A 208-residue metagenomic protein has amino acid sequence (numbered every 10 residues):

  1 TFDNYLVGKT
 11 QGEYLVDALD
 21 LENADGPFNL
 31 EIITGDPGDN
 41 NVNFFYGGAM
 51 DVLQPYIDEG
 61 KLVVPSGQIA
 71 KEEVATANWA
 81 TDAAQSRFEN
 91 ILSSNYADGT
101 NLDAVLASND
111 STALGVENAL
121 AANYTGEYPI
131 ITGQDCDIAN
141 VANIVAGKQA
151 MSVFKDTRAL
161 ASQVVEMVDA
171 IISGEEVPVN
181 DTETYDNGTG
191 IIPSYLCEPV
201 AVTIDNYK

Functional and structural regions predicted by a protein language model:
T1-K208: A residue-level marker of the well-folded mature domains of exported/periplasmic proteins
